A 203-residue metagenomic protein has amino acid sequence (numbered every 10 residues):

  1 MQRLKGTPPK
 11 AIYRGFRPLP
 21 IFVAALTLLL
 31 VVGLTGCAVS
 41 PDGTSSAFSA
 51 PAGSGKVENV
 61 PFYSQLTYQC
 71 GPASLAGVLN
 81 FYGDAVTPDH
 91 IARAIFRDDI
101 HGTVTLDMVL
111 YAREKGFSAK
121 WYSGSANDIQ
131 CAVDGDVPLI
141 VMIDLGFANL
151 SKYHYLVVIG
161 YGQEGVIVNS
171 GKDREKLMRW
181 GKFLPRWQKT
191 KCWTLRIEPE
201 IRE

Functional and structural regions predicted by a protein language model:
M1-R17: N-terminal secretory signal peptides that target proteins for export/translocation
F22-T35: Bacterial N-terminal signal peptides
G33-H101, A126, L145-G146: Active-site-adjacent structural segments surrounding the nucleophilic cysteine of cysteine proteases and isopeptidases
A38-G43, I159-E203: Noncatalytic regulatory segments and standalone regulatory/sensor domains
A92-N127: Mid-chain, structured segments of secreted extracytoplasmic proteins
R113, V133, Q188: Anion (oxyanion) recognition and catalysis
S118-G171, K176-L177, R202: Active-site-adjacent substructure of cysteine-protease-like catalytic cores
